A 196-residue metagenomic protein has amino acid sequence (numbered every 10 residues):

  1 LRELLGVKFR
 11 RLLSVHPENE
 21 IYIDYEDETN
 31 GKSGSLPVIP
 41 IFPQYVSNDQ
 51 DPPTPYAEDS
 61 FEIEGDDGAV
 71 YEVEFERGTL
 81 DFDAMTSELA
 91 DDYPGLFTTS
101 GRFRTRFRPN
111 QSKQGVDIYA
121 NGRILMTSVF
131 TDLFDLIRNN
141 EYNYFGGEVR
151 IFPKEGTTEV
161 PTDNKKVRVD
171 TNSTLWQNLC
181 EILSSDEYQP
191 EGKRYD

Functional and structural regions predicted by a protein language model:
L1-F107: Glycine/threonine-rich ATP-lid/beta-loop region of ATP-binding domains
E58-D196: Charged regulatory segments coupled to nucleotide-binding catalytic modules in large multidomain enzymes
